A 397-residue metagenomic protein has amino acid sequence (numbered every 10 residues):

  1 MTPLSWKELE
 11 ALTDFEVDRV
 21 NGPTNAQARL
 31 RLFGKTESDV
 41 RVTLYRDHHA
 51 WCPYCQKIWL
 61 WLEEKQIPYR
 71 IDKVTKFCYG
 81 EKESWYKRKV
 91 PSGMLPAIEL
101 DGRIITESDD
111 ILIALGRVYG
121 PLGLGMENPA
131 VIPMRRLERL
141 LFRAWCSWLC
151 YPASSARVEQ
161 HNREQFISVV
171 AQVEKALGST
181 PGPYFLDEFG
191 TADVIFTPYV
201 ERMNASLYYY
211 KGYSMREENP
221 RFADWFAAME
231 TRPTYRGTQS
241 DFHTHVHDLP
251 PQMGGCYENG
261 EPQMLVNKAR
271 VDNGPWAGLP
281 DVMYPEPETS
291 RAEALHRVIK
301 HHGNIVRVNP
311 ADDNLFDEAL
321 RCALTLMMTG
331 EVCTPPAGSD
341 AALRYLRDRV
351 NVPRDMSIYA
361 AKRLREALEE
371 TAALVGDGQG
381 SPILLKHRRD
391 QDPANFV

Functional and structural regions predicted by a protein language model:
M1-F185, C256, Q263-V397: GST-like domain detector, emphasizing the conserved glutathione-binding G-site in the N-terminal thioredoxin-like
K76-Y79, Y213, F242-H247: Short amphipathic alpha-helical segments embedded in low-complexity Lys/Glu-rich regions
S155, Q160, Y208-P220: Acidic, serine/threonine/proline-rich low-complexity intrinsically disordered regions
D187-Y208, Q239: GST superfamily/GST-like fold recognition
F222-A228: Catalytic lobes of large eukaryotic enzymes
R236-K268: Extended amphipathic alpha-helical segments with heptad-repeat/coiled-coil character used for oligomerization, fusion
